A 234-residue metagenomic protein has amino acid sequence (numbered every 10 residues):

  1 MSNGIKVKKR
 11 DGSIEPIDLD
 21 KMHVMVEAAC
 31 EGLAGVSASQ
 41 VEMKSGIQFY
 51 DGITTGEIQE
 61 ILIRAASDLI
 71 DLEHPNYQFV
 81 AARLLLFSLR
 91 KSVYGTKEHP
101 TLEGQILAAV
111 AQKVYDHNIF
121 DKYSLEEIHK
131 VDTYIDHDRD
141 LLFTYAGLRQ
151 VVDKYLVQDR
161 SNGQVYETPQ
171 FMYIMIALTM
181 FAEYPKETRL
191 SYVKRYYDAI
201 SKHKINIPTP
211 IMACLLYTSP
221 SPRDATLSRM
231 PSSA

Functional and structural regions predicted by a protein language model:
M1-S219, R223: Extended catalytic cores of very large enzyme megasubunits
S221-D224, S228-A234: Positively charged, low-complexity/disordered segments
